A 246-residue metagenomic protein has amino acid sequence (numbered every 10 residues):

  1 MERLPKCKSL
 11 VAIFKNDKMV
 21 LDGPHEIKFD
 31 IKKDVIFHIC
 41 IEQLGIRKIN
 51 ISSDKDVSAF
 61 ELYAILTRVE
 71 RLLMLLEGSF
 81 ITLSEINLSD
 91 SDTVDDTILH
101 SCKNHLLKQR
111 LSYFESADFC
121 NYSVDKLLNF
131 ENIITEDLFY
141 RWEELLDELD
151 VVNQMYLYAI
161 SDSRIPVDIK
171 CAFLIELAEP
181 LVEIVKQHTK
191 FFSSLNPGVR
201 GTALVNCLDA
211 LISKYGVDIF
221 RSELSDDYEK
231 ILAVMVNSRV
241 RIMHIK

Functional and structural regions predicted by a protein language model:
M1-N153, S161-I165: Charged, non-catalytic interaction/linker regions at domain boundaries that couple catalytic cores to substrate
L111-K246: Amphipathic, oligomerization/interface secondary-structure segments
